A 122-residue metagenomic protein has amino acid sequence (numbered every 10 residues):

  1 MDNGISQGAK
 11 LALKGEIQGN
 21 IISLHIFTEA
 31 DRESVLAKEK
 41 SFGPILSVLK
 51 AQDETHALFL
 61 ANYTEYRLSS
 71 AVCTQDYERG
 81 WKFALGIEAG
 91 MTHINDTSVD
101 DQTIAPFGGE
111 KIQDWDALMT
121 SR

Functional and structural regions predicted by a protein language model:
M1-I5: Helical element adjacent to the flavin cofactor pocket in flavoenzyme catalytic cores
S6-I17: Short secondary-structure junctions
I17-R122: Conserved C-terminal structural/oligomerization subdomain of aldehyde/semialdehyde dehydrogenase
